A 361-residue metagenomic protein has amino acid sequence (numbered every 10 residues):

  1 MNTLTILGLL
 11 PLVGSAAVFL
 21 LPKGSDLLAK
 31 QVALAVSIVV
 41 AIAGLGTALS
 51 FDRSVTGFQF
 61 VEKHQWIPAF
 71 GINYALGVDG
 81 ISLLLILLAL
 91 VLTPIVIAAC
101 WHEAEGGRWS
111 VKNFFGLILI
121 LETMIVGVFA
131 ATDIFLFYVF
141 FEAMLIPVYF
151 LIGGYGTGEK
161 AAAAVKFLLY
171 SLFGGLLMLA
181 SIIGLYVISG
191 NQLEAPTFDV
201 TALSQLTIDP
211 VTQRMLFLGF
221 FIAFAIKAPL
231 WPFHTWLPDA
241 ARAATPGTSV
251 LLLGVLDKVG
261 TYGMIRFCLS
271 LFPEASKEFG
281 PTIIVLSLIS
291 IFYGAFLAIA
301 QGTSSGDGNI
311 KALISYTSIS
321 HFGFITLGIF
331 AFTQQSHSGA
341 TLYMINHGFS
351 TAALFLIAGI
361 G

Functional and structural regions predicted by a protein language model:
N2-L9, L27-I38, G77-L87, K112-G116 (+4 more regions): Alpha-helical transmembrane segments of integral membrane proteins
N2-T3, A17-G116, N191-Q192, T197-T201 (+1 more regions): Transmembrane helix-loop-helix hairpins at membrane boundaries of multipass inner-membrane proteins
T5-L20, L34-L49, I86-H102, L121-T123 (+5 more regions): Central hydrophobic cores of alpha-helical transmembrane segments in multi-pass inner-membrane proteins across all
G8-L12, A41, I118, E122 (+3 more regions): Alpha-helical transmembrane spans of integral membrane proteins, capturing the lipid-embedded, hydrophobic core of TM
A75, F129, Y138: Hydrophobic "anchor" residues on beta-strands that sit immediately upstream of conserved functional sites
I95-E105, T123-F135, Y149-G361: Hydrophobic transmembrane alpha-helices and their helix-loop junctions in integral membrane proteins
G116-L119, L342: Alpha-helical transmembrane segments of multi-pass membrane proteins
V139-E142, L237: Surface-exposed coil/loop segments, especially low-complexity Tyr/Gly/Ser/Thr-rich stretches in secreted/surface
